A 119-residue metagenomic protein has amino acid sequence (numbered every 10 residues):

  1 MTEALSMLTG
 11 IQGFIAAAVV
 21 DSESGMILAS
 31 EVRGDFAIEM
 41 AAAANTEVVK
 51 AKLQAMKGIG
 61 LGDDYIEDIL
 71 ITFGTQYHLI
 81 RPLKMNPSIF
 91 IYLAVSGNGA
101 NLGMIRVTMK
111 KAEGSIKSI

Functional and structural regions predicted by a protein language model:
M1-I119: Non-catalytic interaction/Regulatory regions outside core domains
